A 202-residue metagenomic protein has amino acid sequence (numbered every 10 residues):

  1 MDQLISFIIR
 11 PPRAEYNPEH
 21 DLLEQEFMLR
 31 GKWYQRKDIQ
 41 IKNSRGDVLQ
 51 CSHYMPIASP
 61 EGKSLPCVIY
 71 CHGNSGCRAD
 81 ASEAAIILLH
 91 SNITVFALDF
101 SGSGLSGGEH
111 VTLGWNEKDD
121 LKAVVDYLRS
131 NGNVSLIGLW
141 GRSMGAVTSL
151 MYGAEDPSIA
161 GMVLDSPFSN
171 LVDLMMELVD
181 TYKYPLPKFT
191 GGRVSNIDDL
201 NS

Functional and structural regions predicted by a protein language model:
M1-K42, Q50-S52: An N-terminal hydrophobic leader/cap segment in hydrolases
D47, I57-C67: Proline/glycine-enriched tight loop/beta-turn segments at coil->beta junctions that connect or precede beta-strands
I69-I87, F100: The serine-hydrolase catalytic nucleophile loop
D80, V111-G132: Alpha/beta-hydrolase active-site loop
A85-G107: Conserved alpha/beta-hydrolase
N131-S143: Alpha/beta-hydrolase fold nucleophile elbow
G141-M151: Glycine-rich nucleophile elbow surrounding the catalytic serine of serine-hydrolase chemistry
M151-S202: Hydrolase active-site cap/lid region
